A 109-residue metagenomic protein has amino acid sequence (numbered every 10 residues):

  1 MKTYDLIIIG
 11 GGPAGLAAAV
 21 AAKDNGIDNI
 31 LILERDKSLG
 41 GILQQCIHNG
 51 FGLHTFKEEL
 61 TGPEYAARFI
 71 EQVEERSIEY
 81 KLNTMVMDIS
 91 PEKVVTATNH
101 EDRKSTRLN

Functional and structural regions predicted by a protein language model:
M1: Phosphate-binding P-loop
Y4-E64, Q72: Beta1-alpha1 glycine-rich phosphate/pyrophosphate-binding loop at the start of Rossmann-like nucleotide-binding domains
K37-S38, M85-D88: Short active-site-proximal "capping" loops at secondary-structure junctions
V73-V86: A conserved beta-strand/loop element that lines the FAD pocket in flavoprotein oxidoreductases
P91-V95: Short, hydrophobic/aromatic-rich segments at coil-to-beta transitions
T98-H100: Long, compositionally biased charged/polar stretches
K104-N109: Conserved small/polar residues in nucleotide/adenosyl-binding loops
